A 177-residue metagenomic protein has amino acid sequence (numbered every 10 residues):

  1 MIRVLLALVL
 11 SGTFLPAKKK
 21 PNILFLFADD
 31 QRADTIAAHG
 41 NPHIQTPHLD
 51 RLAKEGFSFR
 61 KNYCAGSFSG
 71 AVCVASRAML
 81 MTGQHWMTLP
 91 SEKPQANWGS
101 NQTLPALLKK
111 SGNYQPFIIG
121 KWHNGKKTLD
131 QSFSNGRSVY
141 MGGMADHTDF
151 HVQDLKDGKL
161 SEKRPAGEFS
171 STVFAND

Functional and structural regions predicted by a protein language model:
M1-A7: Sec-dependent signal peptide recognition, specifically the positively charged N-region followed immediately by
R3, P16-D177: Formylglycine-dependent sulfatase
G12-F14: N-terminal signal peptide c-region/cleavage motif recognized by signal peptidases
